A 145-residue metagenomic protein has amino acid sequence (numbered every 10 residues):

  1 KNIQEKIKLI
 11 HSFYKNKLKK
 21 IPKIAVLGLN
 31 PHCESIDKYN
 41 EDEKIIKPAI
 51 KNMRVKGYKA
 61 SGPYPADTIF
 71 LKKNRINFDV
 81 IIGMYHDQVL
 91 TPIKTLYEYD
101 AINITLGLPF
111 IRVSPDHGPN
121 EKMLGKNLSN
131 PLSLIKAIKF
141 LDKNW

Functional and structural regions predicted by a protein language model:
K1-P63: Glycine-rich phosphate/diphosphate-binding loop of Rossmann-like nucleotide-binding domains
A49-W145: Glycine-rich phosphate/nucleotide-binding loop
